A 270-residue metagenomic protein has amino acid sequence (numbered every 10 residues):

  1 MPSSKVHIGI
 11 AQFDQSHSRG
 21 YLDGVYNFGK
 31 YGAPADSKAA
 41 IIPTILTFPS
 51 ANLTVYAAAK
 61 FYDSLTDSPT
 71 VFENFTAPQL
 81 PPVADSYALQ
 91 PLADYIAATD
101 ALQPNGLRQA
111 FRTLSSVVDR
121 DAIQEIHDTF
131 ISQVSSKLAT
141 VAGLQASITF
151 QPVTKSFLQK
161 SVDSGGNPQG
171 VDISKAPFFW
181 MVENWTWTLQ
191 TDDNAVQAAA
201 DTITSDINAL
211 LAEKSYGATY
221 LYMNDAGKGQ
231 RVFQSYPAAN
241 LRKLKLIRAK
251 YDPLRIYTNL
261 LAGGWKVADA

Functional and structural regions predicted by a protein language model:
M1-A270: Soluble FAD-dependent oxygen oxidases
